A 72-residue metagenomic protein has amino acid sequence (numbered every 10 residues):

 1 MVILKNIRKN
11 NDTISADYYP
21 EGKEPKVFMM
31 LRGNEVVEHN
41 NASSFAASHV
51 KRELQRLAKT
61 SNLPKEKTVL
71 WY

Functional and structural regions predicted by a protein language model:
V2-E35: N-terminal acidic leader/helix
K23-Y72: Acidic, low-complexity intrinsically disordered segments
